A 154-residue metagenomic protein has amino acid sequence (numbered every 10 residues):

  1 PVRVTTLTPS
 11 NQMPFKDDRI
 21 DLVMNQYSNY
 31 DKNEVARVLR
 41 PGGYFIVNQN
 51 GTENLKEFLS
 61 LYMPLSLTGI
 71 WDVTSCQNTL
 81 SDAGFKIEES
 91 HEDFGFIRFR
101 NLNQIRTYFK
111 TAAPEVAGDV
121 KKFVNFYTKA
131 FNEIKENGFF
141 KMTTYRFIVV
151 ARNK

Functional and structural regions predicted by a protein language model:
P1-Q12: S-adenosyl-L-methionine
N11-L22: A short acidic, Gly/Pro-enriched loop at the edge of an enzyme's catalytic core that lines a small-molecule cofactor
K16-D17, L55-L61, N78-T79: Short, charged, surface-exposed secondary-structure boundary motifs
D21, Q26, N48: Residues lining the SAM
Y30-I46: A short glycine-rich, Lys/Arg-flanked "PGG" loop and its adjoining helix->strand segment in the class I
Q49-T68: Short, glycine-/aromatic-enriched active-site segment of Class I SAM-dependent methyltransferases
T68-G84, I105, V116: Short alpha-helix
K86-K154: Conserved Class I S-adenosyl-L-methionine
